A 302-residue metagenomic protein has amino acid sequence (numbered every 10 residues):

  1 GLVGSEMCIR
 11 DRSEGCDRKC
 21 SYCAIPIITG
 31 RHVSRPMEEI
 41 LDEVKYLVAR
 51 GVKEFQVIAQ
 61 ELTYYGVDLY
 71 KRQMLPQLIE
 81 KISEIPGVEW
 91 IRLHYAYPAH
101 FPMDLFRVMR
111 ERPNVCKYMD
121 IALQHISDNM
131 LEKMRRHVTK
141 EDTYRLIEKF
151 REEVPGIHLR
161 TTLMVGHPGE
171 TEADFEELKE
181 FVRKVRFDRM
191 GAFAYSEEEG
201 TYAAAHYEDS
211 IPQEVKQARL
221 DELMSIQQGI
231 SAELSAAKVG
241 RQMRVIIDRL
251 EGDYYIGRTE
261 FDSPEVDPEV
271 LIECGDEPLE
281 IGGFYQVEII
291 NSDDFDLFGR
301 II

Functional and structural regions predicted by a protein language model:
L2-I9, L69-Y70: Short, small-residue-biased leader/transition segments that mark boundaries at the very start of proteins
R10-E38: Canonical Radical SAM [4Fe-4S] cluster-binding loop centered on the CxxxCxxC motif and its immediate flanking residues
I27-Q56: Conserved alpha-helical substructure of the radical SAM core
I40, V57, L93, I121 (+6 more regions): Conserved, mostly hydrophobic/aromatic
A49-F175, R183: Conserved SAM/AdoMet-binding glycine-rich loop
K53, E89, D188, F193 (+1 more regions): Short acidic/polar active-site loop segments enriched in Thr and Asp
G66-V88, K133-M134, E197-G229: Radical SAM enzyme [4Fe-4S]-AdoMet core and its adjacent flexible, acidic and glycine-rich loops/tails across
A203-I302: Terminal RNA-binding accessory module
